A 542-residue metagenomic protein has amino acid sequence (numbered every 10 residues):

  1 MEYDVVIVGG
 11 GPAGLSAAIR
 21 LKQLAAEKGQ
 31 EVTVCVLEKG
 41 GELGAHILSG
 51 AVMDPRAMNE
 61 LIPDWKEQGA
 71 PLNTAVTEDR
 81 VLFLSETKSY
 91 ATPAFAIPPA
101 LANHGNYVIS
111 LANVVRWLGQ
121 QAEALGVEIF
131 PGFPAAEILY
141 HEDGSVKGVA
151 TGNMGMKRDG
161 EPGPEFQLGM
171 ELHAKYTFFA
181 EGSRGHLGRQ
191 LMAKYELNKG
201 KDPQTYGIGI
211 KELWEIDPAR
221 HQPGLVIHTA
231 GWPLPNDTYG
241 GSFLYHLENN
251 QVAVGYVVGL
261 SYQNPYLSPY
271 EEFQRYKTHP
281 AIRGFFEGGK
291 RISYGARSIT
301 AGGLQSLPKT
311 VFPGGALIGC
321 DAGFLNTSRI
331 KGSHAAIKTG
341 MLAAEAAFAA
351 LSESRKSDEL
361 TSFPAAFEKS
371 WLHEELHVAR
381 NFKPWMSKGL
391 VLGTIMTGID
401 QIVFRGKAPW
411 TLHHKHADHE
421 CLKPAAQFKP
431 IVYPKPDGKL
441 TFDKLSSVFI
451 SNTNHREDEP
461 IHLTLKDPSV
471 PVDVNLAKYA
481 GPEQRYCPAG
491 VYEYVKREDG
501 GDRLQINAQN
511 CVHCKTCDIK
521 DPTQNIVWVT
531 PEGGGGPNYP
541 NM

Functional and structural regions predicted by a protein language model:
M1-T411, R456-E459, V470-V491, V495-R503 (+4 more regions): Residues forming the flavin
G393-N454: Long, low-complexity segments enriched in small/aliphatic residues
